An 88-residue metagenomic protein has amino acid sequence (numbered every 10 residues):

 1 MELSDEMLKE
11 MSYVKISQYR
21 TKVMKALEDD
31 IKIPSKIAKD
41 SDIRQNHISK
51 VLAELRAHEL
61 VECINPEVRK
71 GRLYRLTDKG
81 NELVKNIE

Functional and structural regions predicted by a protein language model:
M1-T21: Short alpha-helical segments that sit at the start of domains
Q18-K25, E82: Pre-recognition alpha-helix immediately N-terminal to the DNA-recognition helix within helix-turn-helix or winged-helix
D29-I33: Short capping segments at the starts of secondary-structure elements
K36-D40: A short acidic, leucine-rich amphipathic alpha-helix
N46: Key DNA-contact positions within bacterial/archaeal DNA-binding proteins
L52-R56: Short, hydrophobic-biased segments on the C-terminal half of alpha helices that form "recognition helices"
E59: Glycine-centered, phosphate/nucleic-acid-interacting loop/turn motifs that mediate DNA/RNA or nucleotide
V68-I87: Basic, amphipathic "hinge/linker" alpha-helix immediately C-terminal to the N-terminal HTH DNA-binding motif
